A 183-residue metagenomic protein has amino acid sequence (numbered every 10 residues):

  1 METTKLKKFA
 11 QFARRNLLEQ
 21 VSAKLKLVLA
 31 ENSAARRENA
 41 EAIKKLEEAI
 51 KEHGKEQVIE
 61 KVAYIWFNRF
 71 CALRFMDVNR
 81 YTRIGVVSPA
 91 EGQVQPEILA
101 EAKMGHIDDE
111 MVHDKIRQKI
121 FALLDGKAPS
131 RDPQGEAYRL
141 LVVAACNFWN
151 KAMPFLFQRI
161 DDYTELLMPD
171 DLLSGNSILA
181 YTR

Functional and structural regions predicted by a protein language model:
M1-R183: Preference for the N-terminal adenyl/adenosyl cofactor-binding alpha/beta module
